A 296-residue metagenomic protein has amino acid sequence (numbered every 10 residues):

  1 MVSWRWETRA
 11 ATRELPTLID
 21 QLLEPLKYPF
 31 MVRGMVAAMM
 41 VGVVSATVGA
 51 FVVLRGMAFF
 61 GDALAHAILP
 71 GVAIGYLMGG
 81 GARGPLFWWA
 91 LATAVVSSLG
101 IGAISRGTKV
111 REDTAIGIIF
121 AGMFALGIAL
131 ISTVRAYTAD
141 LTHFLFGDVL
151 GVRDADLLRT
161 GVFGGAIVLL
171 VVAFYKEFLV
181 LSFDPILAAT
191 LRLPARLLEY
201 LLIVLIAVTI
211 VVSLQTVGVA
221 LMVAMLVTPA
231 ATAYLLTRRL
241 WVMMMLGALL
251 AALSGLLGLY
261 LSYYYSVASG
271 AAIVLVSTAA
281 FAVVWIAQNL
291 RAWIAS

Functional and structural regions predicted by a protein language model:
V2-V43: Membrane-interfacial amphipathic/re-entrant helices at transmembrane-helix boundaries
I19-P25, I116-K176: Transmembrane helix-bundle core of multi-pass membrane transporters and related energy-transducing complexes
M31-G42, R83-V96, V211-A224, A271: Structural signature of hydrophobic alpha-helical transmembrane segments
M35-M40, F87-A92, G117-I118, L157-V162 (+3 more regions): Hydrophobic alpha-helical transmembrane segments
A50-Y137, A233-M245, S262-S266, N289-L290: Short loop segments and helix-boundary regions at transmembrane helix junctions of multi-pass inner-membrane proteins
D156-P229: Helix-loop-helix "hairpin" substructures at the membrane interface of multi-pass membrane proteins
T216, A220-A271: Transmembrane alpha-helical segments in multi-pass inner-membrane proteins
G270-S296: Cytosolic-side transmembrane-helix boundaries in multi-pass membrane proteins
